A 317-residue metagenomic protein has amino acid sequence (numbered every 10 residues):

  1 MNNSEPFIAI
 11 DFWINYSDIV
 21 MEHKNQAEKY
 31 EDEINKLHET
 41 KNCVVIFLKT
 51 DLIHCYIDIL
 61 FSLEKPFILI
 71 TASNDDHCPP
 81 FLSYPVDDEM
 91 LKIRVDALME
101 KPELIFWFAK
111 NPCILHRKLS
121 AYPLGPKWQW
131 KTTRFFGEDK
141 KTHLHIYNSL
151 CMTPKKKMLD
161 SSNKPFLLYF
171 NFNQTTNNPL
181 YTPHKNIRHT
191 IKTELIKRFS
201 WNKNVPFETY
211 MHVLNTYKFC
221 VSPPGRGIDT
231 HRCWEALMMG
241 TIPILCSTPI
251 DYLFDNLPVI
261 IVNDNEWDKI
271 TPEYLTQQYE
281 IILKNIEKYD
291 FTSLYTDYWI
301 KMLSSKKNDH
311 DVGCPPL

Functional and structural regions predicted by a protein language model:
M1-H231, I242-I261, E280-I281, N285-C314: Nucleotide-sugar donor-binding catalytic core of glycosyltransferases
L237: Short alpha-helix at the nucleotide-sugar/activated-sugar donor binding site of glycosyltransferases and closely
F254-Y274: Change "using UDP/GDP/dTDP sugars" to "using nucleotide sugars
